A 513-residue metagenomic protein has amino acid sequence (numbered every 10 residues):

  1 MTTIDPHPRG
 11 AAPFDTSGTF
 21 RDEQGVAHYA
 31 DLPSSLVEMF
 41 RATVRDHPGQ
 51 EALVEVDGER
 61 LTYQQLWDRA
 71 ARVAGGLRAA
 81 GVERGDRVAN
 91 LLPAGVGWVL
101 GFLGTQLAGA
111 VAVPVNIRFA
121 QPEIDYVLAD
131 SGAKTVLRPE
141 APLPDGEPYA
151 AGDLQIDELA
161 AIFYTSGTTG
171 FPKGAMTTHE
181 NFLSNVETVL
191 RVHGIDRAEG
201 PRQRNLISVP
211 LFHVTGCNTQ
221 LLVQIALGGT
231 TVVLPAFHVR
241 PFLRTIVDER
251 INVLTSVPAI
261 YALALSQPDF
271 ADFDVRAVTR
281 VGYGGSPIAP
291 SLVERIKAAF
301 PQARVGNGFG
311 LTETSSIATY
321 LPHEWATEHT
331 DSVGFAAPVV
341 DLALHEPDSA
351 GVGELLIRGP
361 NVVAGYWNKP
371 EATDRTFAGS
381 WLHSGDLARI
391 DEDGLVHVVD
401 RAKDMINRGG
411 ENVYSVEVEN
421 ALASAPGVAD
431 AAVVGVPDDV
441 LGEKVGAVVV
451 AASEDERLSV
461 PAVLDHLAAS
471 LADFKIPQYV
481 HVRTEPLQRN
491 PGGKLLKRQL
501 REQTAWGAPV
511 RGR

Functional and structural regions predicted by a protein language model:
A12-R21, M39-T62, I406: AMP-dependent adenylate-forming
H28-L32, G49-G95, V99, A120-D125: Conserved AMP-binding/adenylate-forming core of the ANL superfamily
L77-V82, Y149-D157, F163-I207, L227-G229: Conserved adenylate-forming
F119, L254, G359, A364-G365 (+2 more regions): AMP-binding/adenylate-forming catalytic core of the ANL superfamily
L183-R204, F212-N252, Q267: Conserved AMP-binding/adenylation subdomain of ANL enzymes
A226, I251-S256, Q267-E328, D341: Gly/Ser/Thr-rich phosphate-binding loop
F335-V339, P347-T376, E411-V413: Conserved ATP/PPi-binding loop(s) of AMP-dependent carboxylate-activating enzymes
A472-G492, R513: AMP-binding/adenylate-forming catalytic domain of the ANL superfamily
